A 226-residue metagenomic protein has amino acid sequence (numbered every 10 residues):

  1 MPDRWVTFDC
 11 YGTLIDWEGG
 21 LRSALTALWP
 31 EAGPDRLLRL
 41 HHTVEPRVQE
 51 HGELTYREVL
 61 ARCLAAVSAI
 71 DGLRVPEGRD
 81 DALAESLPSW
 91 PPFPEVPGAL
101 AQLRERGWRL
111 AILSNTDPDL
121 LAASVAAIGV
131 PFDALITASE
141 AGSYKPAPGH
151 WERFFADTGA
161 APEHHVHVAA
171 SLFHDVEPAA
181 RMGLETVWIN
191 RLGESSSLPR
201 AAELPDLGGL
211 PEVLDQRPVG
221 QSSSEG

Functional and structural regions predicted by a protein language model:
M1-P94, R106, D117-D119: N-terminal helical cap/lid subdomain that shapes the substrate entry/recognition surface in HAD-like hydrolases
M1-V6, E18, A32, V75 (+4 more regions): Asp-based, Mg2+/Mn2+-dependent phosphohydrolase catalytic module
